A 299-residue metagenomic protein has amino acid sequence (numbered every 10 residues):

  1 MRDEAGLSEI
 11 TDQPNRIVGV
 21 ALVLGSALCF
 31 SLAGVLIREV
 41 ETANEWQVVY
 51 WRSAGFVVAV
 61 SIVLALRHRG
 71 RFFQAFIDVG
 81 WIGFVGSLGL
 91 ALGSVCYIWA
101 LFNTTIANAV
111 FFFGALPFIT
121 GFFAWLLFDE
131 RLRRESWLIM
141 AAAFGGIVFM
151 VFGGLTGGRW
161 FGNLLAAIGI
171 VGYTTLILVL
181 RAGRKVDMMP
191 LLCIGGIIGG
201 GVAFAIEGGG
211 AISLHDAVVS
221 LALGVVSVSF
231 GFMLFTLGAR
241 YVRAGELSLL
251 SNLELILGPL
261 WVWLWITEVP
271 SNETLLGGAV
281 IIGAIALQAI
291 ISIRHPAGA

Functional and structural regions predicted by a protein language model:
M1-Y50, L88, C96, A141 (+5 more regions): Glycine-/small-residue-enriched transmembrane alpha-helix faces in small-molecule transporters and effluxers
R2-L7, D12, S53, F152 (+1 more regions): C-terminal-most transmembrane helix of multi-pass membrane proteins
C29, A65-N108, F113, F149 (+1 more regions): Specific transmembrane alpha-helical segments of multi-pass solute transporters/efflux pumps, especially DMT/EamA
C29-A43, V48, G55, V95-T104 (+4 more regions): Juxtamembrane C-cap of transmembrane helices in multi-pass membrane transport proteins
T42-L92, I119-T120, G172-L176, L192-G208 (+1 more regions): Transmembrane alpha-helices of multi-pass small-molecule transport proteins
Q47-V58, I98-D129, G245-W263: Specific alpha-helical transmembrane segments that line the substrate/conduction pathway and gating interfaces
V60, L64, L90, F123 (+5 more regions): Hydrophobic transmembrane alpha-helices of multi-pass small-molecule transport proteins
A109-A115, L180-I198, V228-L264: Helix-helix packing/entry segments at the starts of transmembrane helices
